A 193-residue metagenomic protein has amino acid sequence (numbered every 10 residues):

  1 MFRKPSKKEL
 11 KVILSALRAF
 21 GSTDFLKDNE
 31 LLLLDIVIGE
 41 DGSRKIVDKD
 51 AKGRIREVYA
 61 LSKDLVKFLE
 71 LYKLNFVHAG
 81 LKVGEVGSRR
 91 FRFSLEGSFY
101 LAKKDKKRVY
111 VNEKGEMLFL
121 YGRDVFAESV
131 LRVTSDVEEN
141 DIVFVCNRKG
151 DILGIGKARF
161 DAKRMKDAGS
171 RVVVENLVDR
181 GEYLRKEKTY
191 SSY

Functional and structural regions predicted by a protein language model:
M1-Y193: Polybasic, low-complexity RNA-engagement segments
